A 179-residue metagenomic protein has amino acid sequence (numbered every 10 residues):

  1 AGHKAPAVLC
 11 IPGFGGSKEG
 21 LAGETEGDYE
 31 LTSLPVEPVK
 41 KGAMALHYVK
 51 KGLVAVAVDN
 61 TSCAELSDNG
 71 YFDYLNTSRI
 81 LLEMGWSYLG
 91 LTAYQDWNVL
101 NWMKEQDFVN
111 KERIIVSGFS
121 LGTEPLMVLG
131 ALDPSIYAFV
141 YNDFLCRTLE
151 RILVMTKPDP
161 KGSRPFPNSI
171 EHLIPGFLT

Functional and structural regions predicted by a protein language model:
G2-V8, F14-S17: Proline/glycine-enriched tight loop/beta-turn segments at coil->beta junctions that connect or precede beta-strands
P12, D59, S117, N142-D143: Alpha/beta-hydrolase-fold catalytic nucleophile elbow
P12-Y94, N98, K104-E105, I152-L153: Cap/lid segment of the alpha/beta-hydrolase catalytic domain
L82-E83, Y137-T179: Mobile cap/lid helix-loop segments that gate and shape the active-site cleft of serine hydrolases
F108-S120: Alpha/beta-hydrolase fold nucleophile elbow
G118-G130: Glycine-rich nucleophile elbow surrounding the catalytic serine of serine-hydrolase chemistry
A131-Y137: Conserved hydrolase catalytic core segment
